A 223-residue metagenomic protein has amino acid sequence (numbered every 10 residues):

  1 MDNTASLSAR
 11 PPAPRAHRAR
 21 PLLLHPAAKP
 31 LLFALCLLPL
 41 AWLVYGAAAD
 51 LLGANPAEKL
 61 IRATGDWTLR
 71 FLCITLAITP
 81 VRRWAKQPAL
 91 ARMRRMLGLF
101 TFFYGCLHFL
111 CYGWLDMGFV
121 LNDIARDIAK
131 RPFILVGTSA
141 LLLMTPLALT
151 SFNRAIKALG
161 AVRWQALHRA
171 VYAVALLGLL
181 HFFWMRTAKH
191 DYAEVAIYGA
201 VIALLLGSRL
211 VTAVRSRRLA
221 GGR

Functional and structural regions predicted by a protein language model:
D2-R223: Membrane-embedded alpha-helical bundles that constitute the cytochrome b-like, heme-associated redox core of multi-pass
